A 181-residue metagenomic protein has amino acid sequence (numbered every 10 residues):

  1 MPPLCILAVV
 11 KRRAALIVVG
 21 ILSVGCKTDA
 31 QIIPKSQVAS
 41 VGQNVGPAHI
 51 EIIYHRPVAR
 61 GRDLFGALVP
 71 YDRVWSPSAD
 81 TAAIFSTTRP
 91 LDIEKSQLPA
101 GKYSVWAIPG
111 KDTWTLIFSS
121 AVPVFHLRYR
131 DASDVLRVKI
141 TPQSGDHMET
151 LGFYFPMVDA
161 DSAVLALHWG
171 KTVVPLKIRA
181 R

Functional and structural regions predicted by a protein language model:
P2-A15: Bacterial N-terminal signal peptides that target proteins for export
A8, A79, V173: Extended interaction regions within the primary functional domain
A15-G25: Bacterial N-terminal signal peptides
V24, V45-G46, E94, A100: Short glycine-rich loop/turn motifs that provide flexible caps or phosphate-binding loops at active sites
T28-R73, P123-R181: Primarily secretory-pathway and cell-envelope proteins
S76-V124: Mid-length scaffold segments of soluble, non-membrane domains
